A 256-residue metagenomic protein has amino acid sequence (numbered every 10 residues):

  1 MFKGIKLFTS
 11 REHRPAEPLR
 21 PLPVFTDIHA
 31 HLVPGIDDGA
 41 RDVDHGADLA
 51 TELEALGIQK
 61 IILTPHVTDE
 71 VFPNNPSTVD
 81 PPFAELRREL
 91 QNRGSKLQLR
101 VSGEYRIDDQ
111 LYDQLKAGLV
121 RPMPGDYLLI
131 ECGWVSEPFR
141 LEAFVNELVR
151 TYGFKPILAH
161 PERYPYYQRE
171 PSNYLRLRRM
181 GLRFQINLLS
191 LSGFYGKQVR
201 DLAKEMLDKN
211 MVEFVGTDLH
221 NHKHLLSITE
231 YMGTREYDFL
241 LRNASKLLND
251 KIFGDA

Functional and structural regions predicted by a protein language model:
M1-S95: An N-terminally biased module of ancient metal coordination in phosphate/nucleic-acid-related enzymes
F2, P73-F184: Extended substrate/RNA-proximal surfaces in nucleic-acid metabolism proteins
K3-G4, S10-E12, T229-A256: Mid-to-C-terminal alpha-helical segments outside catalytic/metal-binding sites
H29-V33, H160, H220: Histidine-centered divalent metal-coordination motifs
E54, V149-R150, L207-D208: Non-catalytic positions within long, well-ordered alpha-helices that form the structural scaffold/packing of enzyme
H66, V212-S227: Short acidic/histidine-rich active-site segments
Y167-L175, Y195-K204, K209, H222-R235: Histidine/acidic-residue-rich catalytic or RNA/ligand-binding cores of hydrolases and nuclease-related proteins
G181-G193: His/Asp/Glu-enriched short active-site or ligand-binding loop at hydrolase and phosphoryl-transfer sites
